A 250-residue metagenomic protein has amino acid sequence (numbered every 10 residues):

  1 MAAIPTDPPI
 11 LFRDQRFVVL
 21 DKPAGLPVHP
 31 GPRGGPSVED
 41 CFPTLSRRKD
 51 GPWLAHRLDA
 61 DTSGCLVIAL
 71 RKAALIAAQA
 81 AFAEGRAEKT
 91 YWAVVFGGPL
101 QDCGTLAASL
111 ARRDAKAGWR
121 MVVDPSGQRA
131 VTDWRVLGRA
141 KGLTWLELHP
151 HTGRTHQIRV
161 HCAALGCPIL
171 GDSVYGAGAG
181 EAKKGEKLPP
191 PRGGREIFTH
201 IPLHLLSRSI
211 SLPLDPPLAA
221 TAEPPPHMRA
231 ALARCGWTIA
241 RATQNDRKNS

Functional and structural regions predicted by a protein language model:
M1-V131, G138-K141, C162, G193 (+4 more regions): RNA pseudouridine synthases
G34-F42, R112, K141-L212: Pseudouridine synthase
W53, V94, R135, W145 (+2 more regions): Conserved beta-strand segments that form the floor/walls of ligand-binding pockets within enzyme and binding domains
G180-A182, T243-D246: Compositionally biased non-globular segments, especially hydrophobic aliphatic-rich helices of signal peptides
